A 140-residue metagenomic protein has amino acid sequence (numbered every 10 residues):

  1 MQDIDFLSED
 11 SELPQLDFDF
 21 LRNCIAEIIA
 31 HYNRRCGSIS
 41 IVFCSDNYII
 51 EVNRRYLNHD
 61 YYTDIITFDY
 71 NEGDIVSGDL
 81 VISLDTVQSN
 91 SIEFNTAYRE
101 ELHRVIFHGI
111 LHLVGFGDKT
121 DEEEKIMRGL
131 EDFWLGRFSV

Functional and structural regions predicted by a protein language model:
M1-H103, V114-V140: An acidic/histidine-cluster motif and surrounding catalytic segment that typifies divalent-metal-assisted enzyme active
L111: Periplasmic solute-binding protein
